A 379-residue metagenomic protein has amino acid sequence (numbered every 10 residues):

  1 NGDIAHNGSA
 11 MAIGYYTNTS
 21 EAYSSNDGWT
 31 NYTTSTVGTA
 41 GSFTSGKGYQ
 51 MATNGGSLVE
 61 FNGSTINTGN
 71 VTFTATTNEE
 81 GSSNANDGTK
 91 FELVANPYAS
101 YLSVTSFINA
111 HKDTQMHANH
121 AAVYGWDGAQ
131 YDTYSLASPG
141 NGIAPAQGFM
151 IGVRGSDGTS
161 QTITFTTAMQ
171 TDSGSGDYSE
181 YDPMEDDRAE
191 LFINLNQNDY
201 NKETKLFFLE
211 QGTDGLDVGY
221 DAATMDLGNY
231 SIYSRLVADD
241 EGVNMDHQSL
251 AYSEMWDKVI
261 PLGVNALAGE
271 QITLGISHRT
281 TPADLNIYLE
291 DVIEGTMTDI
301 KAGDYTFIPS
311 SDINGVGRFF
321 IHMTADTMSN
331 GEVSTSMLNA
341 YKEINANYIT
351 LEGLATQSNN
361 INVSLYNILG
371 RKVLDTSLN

Functional and structural regions predicted by a protein language model:
N1-A10, Y16-N379: Compositionally biased Ser/Thr/Gly- and acidic/asparagine-rich, proline-interspersed low-complexity stretches
